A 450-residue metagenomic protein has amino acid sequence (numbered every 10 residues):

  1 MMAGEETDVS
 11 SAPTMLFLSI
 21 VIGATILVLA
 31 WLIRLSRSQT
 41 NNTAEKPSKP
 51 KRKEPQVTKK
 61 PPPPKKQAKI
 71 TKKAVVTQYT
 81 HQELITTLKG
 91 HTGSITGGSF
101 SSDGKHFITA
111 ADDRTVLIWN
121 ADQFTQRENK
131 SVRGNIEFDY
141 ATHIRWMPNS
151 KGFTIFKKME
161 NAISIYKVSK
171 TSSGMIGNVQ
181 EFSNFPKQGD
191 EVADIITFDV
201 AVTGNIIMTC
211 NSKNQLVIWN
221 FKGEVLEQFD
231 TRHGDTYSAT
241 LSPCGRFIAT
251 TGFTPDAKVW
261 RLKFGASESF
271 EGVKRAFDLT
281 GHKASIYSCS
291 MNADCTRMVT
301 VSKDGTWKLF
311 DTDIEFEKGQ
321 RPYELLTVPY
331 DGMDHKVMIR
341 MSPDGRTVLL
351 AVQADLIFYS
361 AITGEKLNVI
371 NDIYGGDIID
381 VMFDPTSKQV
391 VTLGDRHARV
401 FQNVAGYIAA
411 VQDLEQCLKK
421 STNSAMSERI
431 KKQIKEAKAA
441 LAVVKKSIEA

Functional and structural regions predicted by a protein language model:
E6-T43, G375-D377, D384-A450: Terminal intrinsically disordered, low-complexity extensions flanking WD-repeat/beta-propeller proteins
K53-T80: Blade/loop signatures of beta-propeller domains
K73-E83, I118-R133, M159-P186, V192 (+5 more regions): Per-blade loop-tip surfaces of WD-repeat and WD-like beta-propellers in eukaryotic adaptors/scaffolds
L88-D112: Beta-strand-rich domains and repeat architectures in extracellular enzymes and scaffolds, especially beta-propellers
G93-S99, F138-W146, D190-V200, G234-L241 (+3 more regions): Canonical WD40 repeat/beta-propeller blade segments in eukaryotic WD-repeat proteins
S102-D103, P148-N149, V202-T203, P243-C244 (+3 more regions): Residue-level detector of Asp-centered blade-edge/turn motifs that repeat once per structural unit in beta-propeller
A110-D113, F156-E160, C210-K213, T251-T254 (+3 more regions): Conserved strand-to-loop turn within each blade of WD40 beta-propeller repeats
